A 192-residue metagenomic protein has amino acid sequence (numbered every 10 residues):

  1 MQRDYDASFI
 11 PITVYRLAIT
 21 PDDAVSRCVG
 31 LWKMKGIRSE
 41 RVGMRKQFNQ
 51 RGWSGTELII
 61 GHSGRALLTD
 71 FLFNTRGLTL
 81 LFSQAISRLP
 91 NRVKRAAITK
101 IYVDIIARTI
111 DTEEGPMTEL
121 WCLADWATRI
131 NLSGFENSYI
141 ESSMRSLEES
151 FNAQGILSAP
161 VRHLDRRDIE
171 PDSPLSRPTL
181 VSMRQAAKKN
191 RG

Functional and structural regions predicted by a protein language model:
M1-G192: Ser/Thr-rich, low-complexity intrinsically disordered terminal regions
